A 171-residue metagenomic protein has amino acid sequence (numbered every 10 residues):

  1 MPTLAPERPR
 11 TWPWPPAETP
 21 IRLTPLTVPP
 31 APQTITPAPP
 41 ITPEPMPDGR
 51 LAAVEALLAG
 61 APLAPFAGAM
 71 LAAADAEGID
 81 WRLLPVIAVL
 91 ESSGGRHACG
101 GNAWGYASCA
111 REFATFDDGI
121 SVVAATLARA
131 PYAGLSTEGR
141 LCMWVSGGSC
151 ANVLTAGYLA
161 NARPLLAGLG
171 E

Functional and structural regions predicted by a protein language model:
M1-A17, C109-E171: Non-catalytic cell-wall polysaccharide-engagement segments
M1-P47: N-terminal secretory targeting signals
P39-L84, G168-E171: Export/targeting segments at the very N-terminus of extracytoplasmic proteins
P65-L71, R82-V86, Y132-W144: Surface-exposed patches in mature extracellular/periplasmic domains of secreted proteins
A74, P85-V89, G105-S108: Alpha-helical, low-charge segments enriched in small hydrophobic residues
A76, L90-G94, G147-C150: A short structural micro-motif
W81-V89, G95-R96, G100: Cell-envelope/glycan interface and biosynthesis
S93-E112: Short, surface-exposed glycine/acidic/tryptophan-bearing loops
